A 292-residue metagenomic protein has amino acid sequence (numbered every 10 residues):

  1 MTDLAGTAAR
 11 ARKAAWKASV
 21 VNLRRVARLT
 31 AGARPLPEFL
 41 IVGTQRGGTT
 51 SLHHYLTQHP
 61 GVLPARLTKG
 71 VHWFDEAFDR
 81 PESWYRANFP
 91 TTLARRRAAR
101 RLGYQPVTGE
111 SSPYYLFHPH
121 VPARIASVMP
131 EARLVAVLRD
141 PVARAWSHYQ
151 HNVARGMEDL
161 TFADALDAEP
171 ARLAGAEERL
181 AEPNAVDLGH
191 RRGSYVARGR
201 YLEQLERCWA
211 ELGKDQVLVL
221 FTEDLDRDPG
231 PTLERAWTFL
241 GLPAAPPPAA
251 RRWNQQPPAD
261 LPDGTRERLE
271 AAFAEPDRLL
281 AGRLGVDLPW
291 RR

Functional and structural regions predicted by a protein language model:
M1-P113, V128, A132, V137 (+1 more regions): PAPS-dependent sulfotransferase catalytic core
R10, L202-L279, G285-R292: The conserved 3'-phosphoadenosine-5'-phosphosulfate
G48-T49, Y85, G109, I125 (+7 more regions): Generic structural signal for small/hydrophobic residues in well-ordered secondary structure, especially within
P60, V71-H72, P113, G193 (+4 more regions): Flexible, active-site-adjacent loop/turn segments at secondary-structure boundaries
F74-R80, Y114-P119, V196, D224-D228: Acidic-and-aromatic substrate-binding clefts and catalytic sites of carbohydrate-active enzymes
S83, A87-L93, M157-P231, P243 (+1 more regions): PAPS-dependent sulfotransferase catalytic domain
S112-P113, E182-A197, W253-T265: Surface-exposed cleft-lining segments at the edges of enzyme active sites
H120-A123, P231: Generic recognition of short, well-ordered alpha-helical segments
